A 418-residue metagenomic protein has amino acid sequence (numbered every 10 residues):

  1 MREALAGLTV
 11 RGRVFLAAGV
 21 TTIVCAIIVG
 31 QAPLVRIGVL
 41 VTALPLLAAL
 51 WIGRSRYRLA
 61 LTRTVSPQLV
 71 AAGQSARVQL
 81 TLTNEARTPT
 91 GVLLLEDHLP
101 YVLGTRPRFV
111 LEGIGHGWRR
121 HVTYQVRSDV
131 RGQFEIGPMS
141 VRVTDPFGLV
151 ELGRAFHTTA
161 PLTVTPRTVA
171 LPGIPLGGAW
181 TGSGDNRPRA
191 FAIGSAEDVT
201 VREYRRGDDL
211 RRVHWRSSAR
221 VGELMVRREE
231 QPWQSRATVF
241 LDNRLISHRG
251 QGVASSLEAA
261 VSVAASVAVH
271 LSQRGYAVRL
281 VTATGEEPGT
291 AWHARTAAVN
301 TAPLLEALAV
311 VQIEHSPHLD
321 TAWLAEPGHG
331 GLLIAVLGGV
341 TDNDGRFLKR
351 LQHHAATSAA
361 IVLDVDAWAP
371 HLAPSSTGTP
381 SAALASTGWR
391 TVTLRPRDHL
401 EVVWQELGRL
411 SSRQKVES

Functional and structural regions predicted by a protein language model:
M1-A6, G173-P175, R206-S418: Exposed, interaction-prone extracellular/peripheral surfaces
M1-T62: Extracellular/lumenal glycan-associated context and N-glycosylation machinery
T9, Q31, P100-Y101, P188-F191 (+3 more regions): Short, structured coil/loop segments at alpha-helix boundaries
P33-V35, A43-T290, L332-V336, R350: An amphipathic, basic-hydrophobic helix/alpha-beta surface used to engage anionic, phosphate-rich ligands or surfaces
